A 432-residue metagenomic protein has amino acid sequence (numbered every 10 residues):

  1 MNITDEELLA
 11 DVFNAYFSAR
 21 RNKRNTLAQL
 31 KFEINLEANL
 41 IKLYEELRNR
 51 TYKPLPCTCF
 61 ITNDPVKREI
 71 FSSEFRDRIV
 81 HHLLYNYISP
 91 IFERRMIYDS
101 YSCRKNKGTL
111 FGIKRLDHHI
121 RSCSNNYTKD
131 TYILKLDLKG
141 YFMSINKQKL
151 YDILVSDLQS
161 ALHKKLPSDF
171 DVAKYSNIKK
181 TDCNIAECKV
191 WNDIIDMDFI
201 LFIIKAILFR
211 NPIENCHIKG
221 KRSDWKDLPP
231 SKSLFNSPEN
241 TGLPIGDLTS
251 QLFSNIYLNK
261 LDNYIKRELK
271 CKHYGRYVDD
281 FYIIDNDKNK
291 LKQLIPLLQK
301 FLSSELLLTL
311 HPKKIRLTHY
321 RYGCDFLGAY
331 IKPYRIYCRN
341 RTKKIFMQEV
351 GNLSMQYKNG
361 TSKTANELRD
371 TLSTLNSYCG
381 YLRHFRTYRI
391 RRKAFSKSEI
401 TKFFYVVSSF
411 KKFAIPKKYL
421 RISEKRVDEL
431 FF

Functional and structural regions predicted by a protein language model:
M1-I41, R426-F432: Non-catalytic, polymerase-adjacent accessory regions of viral genome-replication enzymes
R24-L30, L55-I79, R95-K107, N211 (+1 more regions): Short, conserved non-catalytic motifs in the polymerase core
E33-P56: Amphipathic alpha-helical blocks
S73, H82, K226-N240, N289-K292 (+1 more regions): Right-hand nucleic-acid polymerase module
Y85-K147: Active-site-proximal segment of RNA-dependent polymerases
H119, N126-V278, Y282-L297, T318: Conserved polymerase palm-domain catalytic core
L162, Q299-L308: A common structural junction motif
